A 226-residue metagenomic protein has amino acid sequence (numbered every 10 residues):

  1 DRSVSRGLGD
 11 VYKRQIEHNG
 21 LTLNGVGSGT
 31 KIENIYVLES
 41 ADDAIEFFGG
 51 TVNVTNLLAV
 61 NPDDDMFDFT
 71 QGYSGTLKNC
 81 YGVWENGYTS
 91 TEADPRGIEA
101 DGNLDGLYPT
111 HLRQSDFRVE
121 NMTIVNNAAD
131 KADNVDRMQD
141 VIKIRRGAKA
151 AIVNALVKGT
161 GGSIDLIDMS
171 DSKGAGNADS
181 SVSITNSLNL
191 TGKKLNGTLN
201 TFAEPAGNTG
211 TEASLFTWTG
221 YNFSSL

Functional and structural regions predicted by a protein language model:
D1-R2: Short, well-ordered junction/capping motifs at the entry into regular secondary structure
R6-Y36, S40-D42, E46-N61, D68-L226: Extracellular beta-rich repeat passengers
